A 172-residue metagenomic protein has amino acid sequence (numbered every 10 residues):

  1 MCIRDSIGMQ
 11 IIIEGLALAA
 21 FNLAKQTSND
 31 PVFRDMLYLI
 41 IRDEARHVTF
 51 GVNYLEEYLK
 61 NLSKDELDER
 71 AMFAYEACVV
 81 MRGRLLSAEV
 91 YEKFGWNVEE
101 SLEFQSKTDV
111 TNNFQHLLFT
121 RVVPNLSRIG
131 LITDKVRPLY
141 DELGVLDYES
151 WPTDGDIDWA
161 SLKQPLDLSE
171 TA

Functional and structural regions predicted by a protein language model:
M1-S6: Conserved small/polar residues in nucleotide/adenosyl-binding loops
I7-E14, Q26, D30: Short capping loops/turns at secondary-structure boundaries
Q10-F21, I40-G51, L55: Alpha-helical transition-metal enzyme core signature, strongest for iron centers
F21-L39, N53-E69, V98-L102: Inter-helical turn/loop segments and adjacent helix faces that build the functional surface of alpha-helical bundle
K64-A172: Extended, helix-rich structural scaffolds rather than catalytic motifs
